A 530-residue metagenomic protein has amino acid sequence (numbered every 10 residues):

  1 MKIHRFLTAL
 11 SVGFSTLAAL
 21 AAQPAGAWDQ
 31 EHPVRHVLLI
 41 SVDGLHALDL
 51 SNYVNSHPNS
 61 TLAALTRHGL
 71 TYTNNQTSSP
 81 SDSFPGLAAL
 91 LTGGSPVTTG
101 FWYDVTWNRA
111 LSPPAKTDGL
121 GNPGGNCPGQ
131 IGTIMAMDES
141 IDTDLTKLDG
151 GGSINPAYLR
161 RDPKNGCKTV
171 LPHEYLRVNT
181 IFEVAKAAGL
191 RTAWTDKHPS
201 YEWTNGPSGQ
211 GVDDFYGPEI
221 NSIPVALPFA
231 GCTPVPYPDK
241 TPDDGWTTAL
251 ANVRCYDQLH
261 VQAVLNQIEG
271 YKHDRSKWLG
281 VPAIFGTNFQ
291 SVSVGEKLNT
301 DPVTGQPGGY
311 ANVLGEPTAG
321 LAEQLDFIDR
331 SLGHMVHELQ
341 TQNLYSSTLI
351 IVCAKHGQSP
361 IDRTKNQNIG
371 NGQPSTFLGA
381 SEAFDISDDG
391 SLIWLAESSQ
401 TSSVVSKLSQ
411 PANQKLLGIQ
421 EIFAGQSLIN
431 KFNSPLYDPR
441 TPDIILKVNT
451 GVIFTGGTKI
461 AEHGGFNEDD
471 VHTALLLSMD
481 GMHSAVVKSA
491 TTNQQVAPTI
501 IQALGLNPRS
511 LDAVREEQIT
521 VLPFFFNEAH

Functional and structural regions predicted by a protein language model:
T8-A19: Bacterial N-terminal signal peptides
H32, R254-R275, T300-T348, I500: A long, amphipathic alpha-helix that forms part of the scaffold/cap immediately adjacent to metal-dependent active
V34-A47, A64-T66, L90, A185 (+7 more regions): Beta-strand elements within well-structured catalytic alpha/beta cores of enzymes that handle phosphate/sulfate esters
L50-F101, V105, R191-A193: Short, structured active-site-proximal loop/turn typified by the sulfatase FGly-forming signature C/S-X-P-X-R
E139-P236, L511: Catalytic-site neighborhoods of secreted/periplasmic enzymes that process anionic sulfate/phosphate groups
P156-R161, E174-N179, S381-T499, A503: Active-site neighborhoods of enzymes that stabilize oxyanions during catalysis
H198-P199, W203-D214, I220, Y271-F327 (+1 more regions): Active-site His/acidic residue clusters
S346-Q400: Acidic/histidine-rich catalytic neighborhood
